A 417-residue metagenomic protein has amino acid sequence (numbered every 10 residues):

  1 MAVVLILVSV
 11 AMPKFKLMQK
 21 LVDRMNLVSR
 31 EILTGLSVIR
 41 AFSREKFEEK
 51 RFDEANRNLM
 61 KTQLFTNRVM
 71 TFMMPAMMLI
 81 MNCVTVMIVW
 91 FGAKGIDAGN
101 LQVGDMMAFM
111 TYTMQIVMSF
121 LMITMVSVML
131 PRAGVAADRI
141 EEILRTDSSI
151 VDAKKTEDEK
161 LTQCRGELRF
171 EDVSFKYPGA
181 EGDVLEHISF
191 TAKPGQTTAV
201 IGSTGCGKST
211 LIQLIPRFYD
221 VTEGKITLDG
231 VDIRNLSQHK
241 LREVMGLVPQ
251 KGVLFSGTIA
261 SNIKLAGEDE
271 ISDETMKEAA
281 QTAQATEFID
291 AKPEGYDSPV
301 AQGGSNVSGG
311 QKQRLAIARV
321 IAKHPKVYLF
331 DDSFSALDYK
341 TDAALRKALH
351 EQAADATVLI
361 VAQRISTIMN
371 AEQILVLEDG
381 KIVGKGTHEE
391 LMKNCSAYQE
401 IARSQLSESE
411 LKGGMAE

Functional and structural regions predicted by a protein language model:
M1-S9, F65-R139, I143-L144: Helix-loop-helix
V10-E31, S37-M87, A98, M129-R132 (+3 more regions): An intracellular "coupling" helix at the cytosolic face of ABC transporter transmembrane type-1 domains
R24, N82, V126-M129, R139 (+4 more regions): HisKA/DHp dimerization-phosphotransfer core of two-component histidine kinases, especially the H-box helix
V38-A41, E45, S119, I123 (+3 more regions): Hydrophobic patch in the ABC ATPase nucleotide-binding domain
R44, L101, M118, V135 (+4 more regions): Short, conserved catalytic or interaction motifs in soluble domains
F52, I140, F170-D172: Conserved catalytic Walker-motif region of ABC-type ATPase nucleotide-binding domains
D147-Q163: Pre-NBD coupling/linker segments of ABC/ABC-like ATPases
L161-E417: ABC-type nucleotide-binding domain
